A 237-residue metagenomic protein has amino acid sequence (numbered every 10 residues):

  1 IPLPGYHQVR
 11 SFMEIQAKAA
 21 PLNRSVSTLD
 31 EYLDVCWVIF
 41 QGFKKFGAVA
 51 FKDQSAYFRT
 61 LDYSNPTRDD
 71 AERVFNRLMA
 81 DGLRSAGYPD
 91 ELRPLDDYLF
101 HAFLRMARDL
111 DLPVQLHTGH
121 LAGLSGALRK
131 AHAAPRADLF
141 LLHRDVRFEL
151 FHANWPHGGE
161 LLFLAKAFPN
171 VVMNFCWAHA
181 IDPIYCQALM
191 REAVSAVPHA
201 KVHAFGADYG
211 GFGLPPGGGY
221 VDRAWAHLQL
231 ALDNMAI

Functional and structural regions predicted by a protein language model:
I1-N23, S64-P89, W225-L228: Active-site gating loops and adjacent loop-to-helix segments of metal-dependent hydrolytic enzymes
L3, H120, C176-A180: Short, acidic/turn-prone active-site loops that include or flank metal/cofactor- and phosphate-binding residues
K18-V35, R93: Active-site mouth loops of central-metabolism enzymes
E31, F46-E160: Divalent metal-binding pocket/active-site signature
L33-G42, F46: Short alpha-helical segments and helix-capping/turn motifs at coil-helix boundaries
C36, D96, F100, C186: Aromatic/hydrophobic pocket-lining residues that form the small-molecule binding cavity in soluble enzyme cores
K44-K45, R108, K166, P198: Residue-level signal for alpha-helix termini/capping positions
P135-D138, H143-I237: H/E-rich (His + Asp/Glu) clusters that bind or coordinate divalent metals
